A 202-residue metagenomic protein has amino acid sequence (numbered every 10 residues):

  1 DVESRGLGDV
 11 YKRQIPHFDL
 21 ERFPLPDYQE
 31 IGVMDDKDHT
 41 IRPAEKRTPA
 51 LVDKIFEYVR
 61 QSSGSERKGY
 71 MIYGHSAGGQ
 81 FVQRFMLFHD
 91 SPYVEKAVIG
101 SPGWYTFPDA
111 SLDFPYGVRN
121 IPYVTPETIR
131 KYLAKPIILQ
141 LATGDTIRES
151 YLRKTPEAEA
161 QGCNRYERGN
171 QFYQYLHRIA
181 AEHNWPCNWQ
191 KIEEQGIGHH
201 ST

Functional and structural regions predicted by a protein language model:
D1-Y11: Single conserved hydrophobic/aromatic residue that forms the stacking wall/gate of nucleotide- or nucleobase-binding
F18-K46, Y151-L152: Cap/lid segment of the alpha/beta-hydrolase catalytic domain
D35-S63, Y70: Alpha/beta-hydrolase active-site loop
G69-M71, K96: Residue in the alpha/beta-hydrolase core beta-strand immediately N-terminal to the catalytic nucleophile
G74, G78: Gly/Ala-rich beta-loop-alpha elbow adjacent to hydrolase catalytic centers
G79-D90: Short glycine-enriched nucleophile-adjacent loop and the immediately C-terminal alpha-helix near the catalytic center
E95-R178: The feature captures the conserved acid-bearing segment of alpha/beta-hydrolase catalytic domains
R153, Y173-T202: C-terminal catalytic histidine-bearing segment of alpha/beta-hydrolase fold enzymes
